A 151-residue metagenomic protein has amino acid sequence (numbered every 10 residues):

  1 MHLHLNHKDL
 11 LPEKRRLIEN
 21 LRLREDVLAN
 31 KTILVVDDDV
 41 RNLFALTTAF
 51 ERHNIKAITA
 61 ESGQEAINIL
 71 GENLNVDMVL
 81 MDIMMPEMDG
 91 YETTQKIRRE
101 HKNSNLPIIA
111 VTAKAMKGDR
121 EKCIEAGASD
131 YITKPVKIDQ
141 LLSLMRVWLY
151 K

Functional and structural regions predicted by a protein language model:
M1-R24, T47-I55, Q64-I67, E72-N73 (+1 more regions): C-terminal catalytic ATP-binding subdomain
N30-V40, L46-F50, V79: Conserved acidic segment of CheY-like receiver
D38, T59-N68, G90: Helix N-cap/capping motif at the beta->alpha junctions
L74-M81: Active-site beta3 strand of CheY-like receiver
M85: Receiver (REC) domain active-site loop signature in two-component systems and cognate sites in sensor histidine kinases
K134: A Lys-centered signature of the CheY-like receiver
